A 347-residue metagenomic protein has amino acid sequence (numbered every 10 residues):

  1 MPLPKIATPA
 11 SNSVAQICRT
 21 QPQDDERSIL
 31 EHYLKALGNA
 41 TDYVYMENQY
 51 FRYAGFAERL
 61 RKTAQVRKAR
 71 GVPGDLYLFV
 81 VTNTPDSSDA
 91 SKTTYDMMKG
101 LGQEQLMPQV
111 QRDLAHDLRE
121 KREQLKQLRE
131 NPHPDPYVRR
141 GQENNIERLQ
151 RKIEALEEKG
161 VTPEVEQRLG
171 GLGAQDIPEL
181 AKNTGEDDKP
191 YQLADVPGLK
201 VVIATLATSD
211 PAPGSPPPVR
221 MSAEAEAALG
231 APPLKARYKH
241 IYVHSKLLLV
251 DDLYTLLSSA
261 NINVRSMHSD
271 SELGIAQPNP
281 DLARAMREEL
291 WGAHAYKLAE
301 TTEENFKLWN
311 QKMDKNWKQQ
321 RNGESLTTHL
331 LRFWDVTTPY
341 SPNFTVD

Functional and structural regions predicted by a protein language model:
M1-D347: Charged, low-complexity intrinsically disordered terminal segments
